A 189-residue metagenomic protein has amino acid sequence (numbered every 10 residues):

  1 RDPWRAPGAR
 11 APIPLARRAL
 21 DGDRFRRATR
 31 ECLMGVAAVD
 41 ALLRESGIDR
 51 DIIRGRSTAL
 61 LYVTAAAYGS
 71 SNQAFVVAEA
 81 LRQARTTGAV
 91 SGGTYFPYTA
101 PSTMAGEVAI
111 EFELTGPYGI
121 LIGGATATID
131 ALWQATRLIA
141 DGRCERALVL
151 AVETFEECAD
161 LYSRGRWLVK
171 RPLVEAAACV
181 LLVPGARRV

Functional and structural regions predicted by a protein language model:
R1-P117, L121, I129-D130, R137-C144 (+1 more regions): Conserved "HGTGT" condensation-loop signature of ketosynthase/thiolase-family condensing enzymes that catalyze
